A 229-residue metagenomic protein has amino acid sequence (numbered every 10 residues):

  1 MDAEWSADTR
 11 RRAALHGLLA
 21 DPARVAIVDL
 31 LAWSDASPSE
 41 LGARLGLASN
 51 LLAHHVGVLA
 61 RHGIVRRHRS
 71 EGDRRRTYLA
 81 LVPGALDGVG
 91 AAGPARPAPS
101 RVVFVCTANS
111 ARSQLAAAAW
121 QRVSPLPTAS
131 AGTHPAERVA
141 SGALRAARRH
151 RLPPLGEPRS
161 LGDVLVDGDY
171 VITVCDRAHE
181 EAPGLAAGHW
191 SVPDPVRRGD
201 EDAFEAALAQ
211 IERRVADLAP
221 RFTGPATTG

Functional and structural regions predicted by a protein language model:
R10-L51, T77-G84: N-terminal helix-turn-helix DNA-binding core of bacterial DNA-binding proteins
A43, A60-R61: Alpha-helical residues within the helix-turn-helix
V56-G57: Short, hydrophobic-biased segments on the C-terminal half of alpha helices that form "recognition helices"
H62-G72: Beta-hairpin "wing" of winged helix-turn-helix
Y78-V102: Conserved segment of winged-helix/HTH DNA-binding domains
R96-G162: Conserved active-site segments centered on acidic
I172-E180: Short, polar loop motifs at secondary-structure junctions
H179-G229: Phosphate-binding/catalytic loops
